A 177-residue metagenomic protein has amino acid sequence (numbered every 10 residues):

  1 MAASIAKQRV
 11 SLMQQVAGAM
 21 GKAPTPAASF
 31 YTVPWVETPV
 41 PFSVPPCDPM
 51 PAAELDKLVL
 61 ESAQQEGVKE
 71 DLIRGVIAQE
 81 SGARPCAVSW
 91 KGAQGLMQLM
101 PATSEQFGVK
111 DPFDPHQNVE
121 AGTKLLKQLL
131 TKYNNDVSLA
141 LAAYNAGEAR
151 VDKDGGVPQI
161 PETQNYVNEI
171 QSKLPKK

Functional and structural regions predicted by a protein language model:
M1-G75, P175-K177: Cell-wall glycan-active module
Q8, Q14-Q15, Q79, Q94 (+1 more regions): Glutamine-centric residue-chemistry signal
D48-D56, Q65-E66, E70, V88-A93 (+5 more regions): Solvent-exposed, acidic/flexible segments
E54, L58-L60, Q64-R84, F107 (+3 more regions): Short, functionally critical alpha-helical segments immediately adjacent to catalytic or ligand/cofactor-binding
R84-A87, D154: A short, acidic/glycine-rich surface segment
V88-K110, V119-L126, L130, A142 (+2 more regions): Substrate-binding/active-site groove segments that recognize and process beta-1,4-linked N-acetyl-hexosamine
T131, N135, E148-K153, P161 (+2 more regions): Bacterial extracytoplasmic/cell-wall-associated proteins, especially those involved in peptidoglycan
